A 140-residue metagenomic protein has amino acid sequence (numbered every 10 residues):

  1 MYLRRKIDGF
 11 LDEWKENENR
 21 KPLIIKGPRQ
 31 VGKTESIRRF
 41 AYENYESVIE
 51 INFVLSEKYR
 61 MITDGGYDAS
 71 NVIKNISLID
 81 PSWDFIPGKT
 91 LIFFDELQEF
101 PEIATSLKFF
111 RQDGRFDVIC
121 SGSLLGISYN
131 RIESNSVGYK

Functional and structural regions predicted by a protein language model:
M1-K140: Phosphate-binding site recognition
